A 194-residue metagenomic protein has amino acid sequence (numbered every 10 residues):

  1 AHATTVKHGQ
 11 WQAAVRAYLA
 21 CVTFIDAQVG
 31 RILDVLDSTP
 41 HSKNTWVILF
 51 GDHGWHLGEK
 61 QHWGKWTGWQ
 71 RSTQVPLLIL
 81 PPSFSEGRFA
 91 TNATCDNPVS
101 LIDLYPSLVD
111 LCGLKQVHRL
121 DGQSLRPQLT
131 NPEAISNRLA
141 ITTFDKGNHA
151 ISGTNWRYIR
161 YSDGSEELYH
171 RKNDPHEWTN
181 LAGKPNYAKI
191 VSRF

Functional and structural regions predicted by a protein language model:
A1, I25-A27, L33-L36, G51 (+1 more regions): A hydrophobic, helix-centered structural microdomain
A1-V6, P76: Core domains of carbohydrate- and sulfate-ester-processing enzymes
K7-C21, G64, G87-V99, L111-Q116 (+1 more regions): Active-site rim elements
Y18, V22-I25, V29, W46-G51 (+3 more regions): Beta-strand elements within well-structured catalytic alpha/beta cores of enzymes that handle phosphate/sulfate esters
R31-T45, D110-R119: Surface-exposed helix-capping loop/turn segments at secondary-structure junctions
V35-A90, S100: Histidine-centered active-site microenvironments of extracellular/periplasmic hydrolases and transferases
H53-E59, K65, A90, S100-Y105 (+3 more regions): C-terminal cap/loop subdomain of S1 sulfatases and analogous C-terminal strand-loop tails that border
